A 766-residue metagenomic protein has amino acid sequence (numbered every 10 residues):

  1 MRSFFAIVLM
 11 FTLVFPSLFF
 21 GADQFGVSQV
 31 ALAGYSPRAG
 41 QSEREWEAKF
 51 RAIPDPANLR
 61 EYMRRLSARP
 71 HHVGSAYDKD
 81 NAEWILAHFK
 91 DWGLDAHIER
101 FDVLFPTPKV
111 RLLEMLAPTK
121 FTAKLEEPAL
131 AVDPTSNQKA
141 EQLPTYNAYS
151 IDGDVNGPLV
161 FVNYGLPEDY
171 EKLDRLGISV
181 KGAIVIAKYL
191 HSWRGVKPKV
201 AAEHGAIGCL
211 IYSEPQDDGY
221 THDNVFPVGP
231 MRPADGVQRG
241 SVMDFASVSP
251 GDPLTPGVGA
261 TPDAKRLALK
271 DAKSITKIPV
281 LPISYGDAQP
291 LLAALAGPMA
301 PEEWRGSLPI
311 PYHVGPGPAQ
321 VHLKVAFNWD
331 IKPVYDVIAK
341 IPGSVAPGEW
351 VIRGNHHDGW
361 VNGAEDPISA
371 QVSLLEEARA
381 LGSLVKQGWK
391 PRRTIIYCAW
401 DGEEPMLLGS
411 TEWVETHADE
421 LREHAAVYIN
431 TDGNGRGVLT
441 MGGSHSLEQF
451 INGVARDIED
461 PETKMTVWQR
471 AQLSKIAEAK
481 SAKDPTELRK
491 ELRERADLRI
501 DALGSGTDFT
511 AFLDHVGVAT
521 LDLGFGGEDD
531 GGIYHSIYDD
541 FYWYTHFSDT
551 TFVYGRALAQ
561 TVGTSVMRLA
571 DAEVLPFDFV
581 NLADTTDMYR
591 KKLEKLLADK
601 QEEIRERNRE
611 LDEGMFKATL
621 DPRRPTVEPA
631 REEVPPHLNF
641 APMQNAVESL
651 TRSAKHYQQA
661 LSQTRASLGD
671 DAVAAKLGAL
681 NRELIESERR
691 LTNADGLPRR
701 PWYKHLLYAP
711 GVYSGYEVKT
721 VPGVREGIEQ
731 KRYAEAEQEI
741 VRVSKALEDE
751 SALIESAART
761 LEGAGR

Functional and structural regions predicted by a protein language model:
L32-E45, R64-S179, I184, P215 (+1 more regions): Noncatalytic luminal/extracellular "stalk/propeptide" segments of secretory-pathway proteins
E45-I53, S67-A76, T145-S150, I184-H191 (+11 more regions): Second-shell loop/turn segments in exported
N137-K172, V248-E365, R379, S383-Q387: Soluble metallo-hydrolase cores and metallopeptidase-like ectodomains found primarily in the secretory/periplasmic
L159-M231, S344-W350, W360, L375-E376 (+2 more regions): A conserved hydrophobic secondary-structure block that centers on an alpha-helix together with its immediately flanking
P215, V337, R353-L407, E412 (+1 more regions): Alpha-helical metal-binding/catalytic segments enriched in His/Glu/Asp
P233-M299, A346, G402-T545, D571-A572 (+3 more regions): Metal-dependent peptidase/peptidase-like ectodomains
I396, D457, D514, G524 (+2 more regions): His/Asp/Glu-rich mid-to-C-terminal helical/loop segments that flank catalytic regions of hydrolases
A666-R766: C-terminal amphipathic alpha-helical interaction region
